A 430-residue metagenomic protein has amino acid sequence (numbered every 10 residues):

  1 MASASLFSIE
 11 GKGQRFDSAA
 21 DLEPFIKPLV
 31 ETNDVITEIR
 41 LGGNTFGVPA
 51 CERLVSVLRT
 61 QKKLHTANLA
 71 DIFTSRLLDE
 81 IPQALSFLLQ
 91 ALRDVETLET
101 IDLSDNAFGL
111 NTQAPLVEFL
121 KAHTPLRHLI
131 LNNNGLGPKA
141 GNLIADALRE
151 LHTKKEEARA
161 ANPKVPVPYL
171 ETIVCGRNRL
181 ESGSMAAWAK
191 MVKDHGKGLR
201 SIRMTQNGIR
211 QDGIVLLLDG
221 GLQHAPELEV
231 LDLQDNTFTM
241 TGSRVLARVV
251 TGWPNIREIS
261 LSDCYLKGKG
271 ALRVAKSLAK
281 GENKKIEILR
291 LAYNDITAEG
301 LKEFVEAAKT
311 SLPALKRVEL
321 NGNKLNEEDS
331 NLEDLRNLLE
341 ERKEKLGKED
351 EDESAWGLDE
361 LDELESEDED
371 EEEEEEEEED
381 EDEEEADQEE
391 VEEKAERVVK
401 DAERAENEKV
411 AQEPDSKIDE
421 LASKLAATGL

Functional and structural regions predicted by a protein language model:
M1-L430: Leucine-rich tandem repeat or coiled-coil scaffolds
